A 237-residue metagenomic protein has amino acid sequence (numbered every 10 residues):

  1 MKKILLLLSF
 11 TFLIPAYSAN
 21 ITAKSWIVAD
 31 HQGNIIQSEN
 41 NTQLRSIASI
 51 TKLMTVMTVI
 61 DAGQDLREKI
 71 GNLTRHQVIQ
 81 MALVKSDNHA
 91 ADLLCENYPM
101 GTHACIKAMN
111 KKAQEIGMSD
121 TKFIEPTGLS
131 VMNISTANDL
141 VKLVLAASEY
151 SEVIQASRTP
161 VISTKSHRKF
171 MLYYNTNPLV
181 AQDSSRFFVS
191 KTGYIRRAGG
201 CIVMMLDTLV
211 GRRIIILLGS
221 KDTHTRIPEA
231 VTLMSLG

Functional and structural regions predicted by a protein language model:
I4-L13: Sec-dependent N-terminal signal peptides
I14-S18: Sec/Tat signal peptide C-region and signal peptidase I cleavage site
A19-S25, A29, M100-G237: Penicillin-recognizing serine hydrolase domain
W26, Q32-N34, L44-L66, L140: Active-site SXXK
N40-R45, T127-S130: A short glycine/serine-rich beta->alpha loop
D61-L73, S151-T159: Short, well-structured active-site flanking segments
D65-T102, Y173-V189: Conserved catalytic neighborhood of penicillin-recognizing serine enzymes
